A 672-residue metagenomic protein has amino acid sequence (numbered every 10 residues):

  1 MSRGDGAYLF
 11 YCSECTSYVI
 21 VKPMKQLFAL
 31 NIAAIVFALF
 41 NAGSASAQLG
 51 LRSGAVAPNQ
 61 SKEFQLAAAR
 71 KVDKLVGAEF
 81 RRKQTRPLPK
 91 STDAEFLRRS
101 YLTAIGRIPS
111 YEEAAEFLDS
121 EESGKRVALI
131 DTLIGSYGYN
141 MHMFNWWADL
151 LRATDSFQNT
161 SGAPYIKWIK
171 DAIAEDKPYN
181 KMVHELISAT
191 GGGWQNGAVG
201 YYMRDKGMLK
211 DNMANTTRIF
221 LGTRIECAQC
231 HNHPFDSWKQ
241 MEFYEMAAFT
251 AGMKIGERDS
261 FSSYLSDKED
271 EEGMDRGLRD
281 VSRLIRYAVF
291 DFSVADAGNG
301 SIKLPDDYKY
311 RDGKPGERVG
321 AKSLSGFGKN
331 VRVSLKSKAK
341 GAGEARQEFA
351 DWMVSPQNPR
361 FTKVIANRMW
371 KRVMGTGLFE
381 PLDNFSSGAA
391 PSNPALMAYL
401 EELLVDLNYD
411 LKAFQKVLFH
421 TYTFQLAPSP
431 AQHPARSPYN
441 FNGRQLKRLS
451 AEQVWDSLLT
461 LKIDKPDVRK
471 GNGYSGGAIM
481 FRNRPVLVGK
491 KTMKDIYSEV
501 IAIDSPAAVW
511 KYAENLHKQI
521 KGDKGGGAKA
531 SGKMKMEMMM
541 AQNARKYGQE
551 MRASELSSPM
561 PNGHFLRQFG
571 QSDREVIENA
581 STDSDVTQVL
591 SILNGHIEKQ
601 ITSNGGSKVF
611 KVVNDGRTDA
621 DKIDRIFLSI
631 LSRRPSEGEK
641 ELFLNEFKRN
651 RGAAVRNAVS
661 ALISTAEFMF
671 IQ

Functional and structural regions predicted by a protein language model:
D5-Y11: Intrinsic-disorder-associated, low-complexity terminal segments enriched in Asp/Asn/His/Tyr and depleted of Lys/Arg
C15, V21-I32: Bacterial N-terminal signal peptides that target proteins for export
N31-N41: Bacterial N-terminal signal peptides
G43-A47: Sec/Tat signal peptide C-region and signal peptidase I cleavage site
Q48-G77: N-terminal pre-domain segments of enzymes
L66-R98, A104, I108-G138, W146-I496 (+9 more regions): Primarily short, surface-exposed interaction patches in extracytoplasmic proteins
I496-G548, L556-Q571, D583-V586, S591-G595 (+1 more regions): Terminal end segments
